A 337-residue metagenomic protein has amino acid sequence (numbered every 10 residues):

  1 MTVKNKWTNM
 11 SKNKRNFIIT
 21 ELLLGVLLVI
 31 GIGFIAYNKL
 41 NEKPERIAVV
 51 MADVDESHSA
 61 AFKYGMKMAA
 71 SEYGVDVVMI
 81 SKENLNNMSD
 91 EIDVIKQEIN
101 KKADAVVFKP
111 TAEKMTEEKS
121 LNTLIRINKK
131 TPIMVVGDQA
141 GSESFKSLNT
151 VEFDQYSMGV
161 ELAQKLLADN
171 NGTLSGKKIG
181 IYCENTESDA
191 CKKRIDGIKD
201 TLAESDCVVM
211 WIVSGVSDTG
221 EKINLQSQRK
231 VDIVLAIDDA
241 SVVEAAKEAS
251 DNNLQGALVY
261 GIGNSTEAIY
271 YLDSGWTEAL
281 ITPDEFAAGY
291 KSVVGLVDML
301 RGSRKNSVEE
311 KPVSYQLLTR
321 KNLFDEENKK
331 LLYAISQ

Functional and structural regions predicted by a protein language model:
F17-E21, Y182, A287-Q337: Hinge/cleft segment of the Venus flytrap/periplasmic-binding protein
T20-F34: Hydrophobic membrane-insertion alpha-helices, especially the h-region of bacterial N-terminal signal peptides
I47-G65, A69, V78-I92, T111-E113 (+2 more regions): Extracytoplasmic "Venus flytrap"
A48, I99-E113, P132-V136, G180-C183 (+4 more regions): Periplasmic-binding protein-like
V78-N100, E117, M210-Q228, V242-E244: Structural motif
E113-S157, S265-D273, E278: Flexible loop/hinge segments that line or gate small-molecule binding clefts
I133-G141, L235-A279, L317-T319: Venus flytrap/periplasmic-binding-protein-like
T150-K177, N264-A268, P283-R301: Hydrophobic alpha-helical segments within soluble ligand-binding/sensing domains
